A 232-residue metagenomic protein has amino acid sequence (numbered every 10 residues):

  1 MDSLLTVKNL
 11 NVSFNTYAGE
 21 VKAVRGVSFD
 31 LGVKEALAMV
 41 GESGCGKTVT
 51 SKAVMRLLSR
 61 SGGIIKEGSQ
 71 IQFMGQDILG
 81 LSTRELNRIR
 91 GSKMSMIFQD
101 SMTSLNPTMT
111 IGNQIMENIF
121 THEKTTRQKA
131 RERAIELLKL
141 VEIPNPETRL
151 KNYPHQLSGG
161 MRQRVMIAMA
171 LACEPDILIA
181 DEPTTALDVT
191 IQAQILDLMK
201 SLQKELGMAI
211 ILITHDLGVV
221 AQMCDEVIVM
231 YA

Functional and structural regions predicted by a protein language model:
K8-L10, K22-G32, L37, G68-S69: Conserved beta-strand
E42, I179, P183, L187 (+1 more regions): P-loop NTP-binding/switch modules centered on Walker-like glycine-rich loops
S59, I65, D77-S95, T121 (+1 more regions): ABC ATPase NBD coupling module
Q70-F73, D77, K129-T148: Conserved ABC ATPase "signature" region
N152-L157, M161: Conserved ABC ATPase signature
A172-D176: A short, proline-enriched helix->beta-strand linker immediately N-terminal to the Walker B motif in ABC-type P-loop
